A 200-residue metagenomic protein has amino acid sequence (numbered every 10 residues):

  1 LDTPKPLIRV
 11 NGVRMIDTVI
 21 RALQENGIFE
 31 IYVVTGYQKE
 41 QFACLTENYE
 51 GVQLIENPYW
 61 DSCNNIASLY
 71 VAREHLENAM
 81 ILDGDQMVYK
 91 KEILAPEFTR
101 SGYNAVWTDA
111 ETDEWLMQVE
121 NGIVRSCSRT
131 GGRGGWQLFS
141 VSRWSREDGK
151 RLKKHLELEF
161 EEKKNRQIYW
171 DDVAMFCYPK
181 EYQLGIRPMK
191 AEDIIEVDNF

Functional and structural regions predicted by a protein language model:
L1-T35, K39, F200: N-terminal glycine-rich phosphate-binding loop and ensuing alpha1 helix
L7, M117-V119, I186: A structural signal for short hydrophobic beta-strand segments in well-ordered beta-sheet cores
N11-R14, Y37, W60, Y169 (+1 more regions): Short beta->alpha linker loops
T18, Q41-C44, V71, R151 (+2 more regions): Phosphate- and divalent-cation-binding pockets in alpha/beta enzyme and binding domains that engage nucleotide-derived
F29-I31, G51, N78, Q183: Residues at the starts of beta-strands that form the adenosine-phosphate
A43, E47-W115: Conserved beta-loop-beta/alpha segment of the NTase-like Rossmann-fold superfamily that binds/positions NTPs
Y89-K164: Conserved core of the sugar-phosphate nucleotidyltransferase
L138-F200: Conserved alpha/beta core of the MobA/IspD/sugar-nucleotide pyrophosphorylase nucleotidyltransferase superfamily
